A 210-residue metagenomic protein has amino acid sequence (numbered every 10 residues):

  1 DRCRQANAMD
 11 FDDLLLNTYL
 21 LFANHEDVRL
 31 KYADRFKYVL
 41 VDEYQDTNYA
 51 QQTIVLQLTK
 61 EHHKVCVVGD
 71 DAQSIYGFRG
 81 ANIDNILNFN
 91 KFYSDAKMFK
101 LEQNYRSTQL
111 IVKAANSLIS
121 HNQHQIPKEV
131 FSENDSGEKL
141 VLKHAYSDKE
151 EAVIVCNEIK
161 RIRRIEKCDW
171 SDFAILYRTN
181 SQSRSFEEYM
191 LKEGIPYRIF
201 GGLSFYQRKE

Functional and structural regions predicted by a protein language model:
D1-Y38, N48-I54: Conserved helicase/translocase P-loop NTPase motor core
D34, L40-V41, Q45-E210: Conserved motor-region signature of P-loop NTPase helicases/translocases
